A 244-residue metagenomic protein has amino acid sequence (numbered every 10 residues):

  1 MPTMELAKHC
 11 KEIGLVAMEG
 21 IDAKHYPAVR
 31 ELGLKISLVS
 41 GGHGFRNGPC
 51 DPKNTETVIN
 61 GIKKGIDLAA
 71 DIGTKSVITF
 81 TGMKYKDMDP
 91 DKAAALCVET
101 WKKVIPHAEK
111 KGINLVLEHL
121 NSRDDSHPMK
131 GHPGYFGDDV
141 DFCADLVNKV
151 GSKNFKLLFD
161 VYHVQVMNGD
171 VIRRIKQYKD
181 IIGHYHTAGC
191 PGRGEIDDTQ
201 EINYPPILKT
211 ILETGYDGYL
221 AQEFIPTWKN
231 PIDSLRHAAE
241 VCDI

Functional and structural regions predicted by a protein language model:
M1-K11, G73-K75, M88-D91, H127-P128 (+1 more regions): Histidine-acidic metal/acid-base catalytic patches
T3-A28, G65, G73: Catalytic domains of carbohydrate-active enzymes, especially glycoside hydrolases
K11, R30, A70, I105 (+2 more regions): Anion (oxyanion) recognition and catalysis
A17-E19, S37-S40, I78, V116 (+2 more regions): Conserved beta-strand positions in the central sheet of alpha/beta enzyme cores
D22-K24, G42-F45, M83-Y85, H119-R123 (+3 more regions): Active-site-proximal loop/turn and secondary-structure-junction residues that shape catalytic pockets, frequently
A23-L34, D87: Active-site-adjacent beta->alpha loops and helix N-cap segments on the catalytic face of soluble alpha/beta enzymes
G48-K156, V166: Active-site acidic/histidine proton-transfer and metal-coordination neighborhood in alpha/beta enzyme cores
